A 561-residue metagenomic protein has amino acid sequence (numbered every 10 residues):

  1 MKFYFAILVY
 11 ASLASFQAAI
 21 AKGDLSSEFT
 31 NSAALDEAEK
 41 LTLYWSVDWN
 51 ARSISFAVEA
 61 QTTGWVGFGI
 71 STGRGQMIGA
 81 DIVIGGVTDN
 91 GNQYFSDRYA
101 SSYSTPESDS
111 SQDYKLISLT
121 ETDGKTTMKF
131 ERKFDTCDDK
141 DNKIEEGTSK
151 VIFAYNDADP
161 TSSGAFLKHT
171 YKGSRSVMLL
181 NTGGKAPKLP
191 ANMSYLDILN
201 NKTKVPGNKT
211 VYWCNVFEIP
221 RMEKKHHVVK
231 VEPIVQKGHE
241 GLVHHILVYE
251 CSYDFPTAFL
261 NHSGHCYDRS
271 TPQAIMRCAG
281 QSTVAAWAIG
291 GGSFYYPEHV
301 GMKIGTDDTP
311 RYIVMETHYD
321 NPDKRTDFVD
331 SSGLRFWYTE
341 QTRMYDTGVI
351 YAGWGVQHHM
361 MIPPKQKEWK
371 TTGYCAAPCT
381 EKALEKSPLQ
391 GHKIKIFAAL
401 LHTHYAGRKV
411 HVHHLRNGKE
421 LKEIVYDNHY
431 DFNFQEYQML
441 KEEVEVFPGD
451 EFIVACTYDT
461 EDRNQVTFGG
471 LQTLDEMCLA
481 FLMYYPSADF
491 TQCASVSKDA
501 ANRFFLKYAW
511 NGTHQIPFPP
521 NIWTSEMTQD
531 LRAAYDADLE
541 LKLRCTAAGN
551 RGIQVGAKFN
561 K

Functional and structural regions predicted by a protein language model:
Y10, F16-N192, N261-Y295, G469 (+3 more regions): Extracellular-facing/secreted segment signature in eukaryotic proteins
A33-E39, N181-L242, D323-A406, F468-F559: Solvent-exposed, flexible loop/coil segments flanking beta-strands in beta-rich domains
R52-S55, Q61-G67, G73-M77, D135-C137 (+3 more regions): Primarily extracytoplasmic ectodomains and periplasmic/lumenal surface modules that are beta-strand-rich
L116-D123, D141-I144, V284-P310, R325 (+2 more regions): Exposed beta-sheet edge/beta-hairpin loop segments within beta-rich domains
T127, V228-V229, G301-D320, V444-D459: Noncatalytic modules at the cell exterior or secretory-pathway interfaces, chiefly beta-strand-rich lectin/adhesion
T136-D138, D159-P160, D320-K324, T457-V466: Short acidic/polar inter-strand loop motif in beta-rich domains
H244-D254, R408-E420: Short, surface-exposed beta-strand/strand-loop-strand elements in extracellular ectodomains
